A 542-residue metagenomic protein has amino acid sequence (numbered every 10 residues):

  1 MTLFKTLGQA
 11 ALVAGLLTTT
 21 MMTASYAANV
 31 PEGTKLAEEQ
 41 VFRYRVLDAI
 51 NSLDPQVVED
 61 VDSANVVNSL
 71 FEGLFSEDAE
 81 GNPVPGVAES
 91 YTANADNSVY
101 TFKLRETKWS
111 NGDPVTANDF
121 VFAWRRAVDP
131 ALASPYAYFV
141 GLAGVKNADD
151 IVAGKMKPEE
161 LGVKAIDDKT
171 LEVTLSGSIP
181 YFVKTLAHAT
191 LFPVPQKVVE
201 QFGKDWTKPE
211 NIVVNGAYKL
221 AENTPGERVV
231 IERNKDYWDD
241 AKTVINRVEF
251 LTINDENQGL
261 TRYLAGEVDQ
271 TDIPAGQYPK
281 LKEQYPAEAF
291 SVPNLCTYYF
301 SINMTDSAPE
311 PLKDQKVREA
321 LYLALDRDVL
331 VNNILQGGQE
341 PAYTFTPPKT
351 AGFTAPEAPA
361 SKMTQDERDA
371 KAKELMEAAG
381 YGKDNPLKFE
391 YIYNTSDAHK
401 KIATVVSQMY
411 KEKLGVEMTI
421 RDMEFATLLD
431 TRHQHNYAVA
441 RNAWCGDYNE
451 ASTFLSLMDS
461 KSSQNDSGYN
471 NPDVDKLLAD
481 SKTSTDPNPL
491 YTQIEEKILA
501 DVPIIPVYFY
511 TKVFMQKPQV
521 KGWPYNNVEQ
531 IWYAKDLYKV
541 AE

Functional and structural regions predicted by a protein language model:
A28, K35, V331, Q365 (+3 more regions): Extracytoplasmic/peripheral linker and loop segments enriched in polar/acidic and small residues with frequent Thr/Pro
R45-A95, V213: N-terminal lobe/hinge region of extracytoplasmic solute-binding protein
D48-A64, V87, P135-Y136, F182-F192 (+3 more regions): A structural "hinge/loop" feature
E89-Y138, E172, P311: Aromatic- and charge-enriched surface segment that lines or borders ligand/interaction sites
T116-A123, D168-T174, G216-A217, I245-R247 (+3 more regions): Alpha-helical secondary-structure segments
D149-D150, G154-E160, K164, K169 (+3 more regions): Gly/Pro-rich hinge or "lid" segments in bacterial periplasmic/extracellular proteins
W206, D236-L281: Ligand-site clamp/hinge motif
E340-A378, S396-K400: Structural transition elements
